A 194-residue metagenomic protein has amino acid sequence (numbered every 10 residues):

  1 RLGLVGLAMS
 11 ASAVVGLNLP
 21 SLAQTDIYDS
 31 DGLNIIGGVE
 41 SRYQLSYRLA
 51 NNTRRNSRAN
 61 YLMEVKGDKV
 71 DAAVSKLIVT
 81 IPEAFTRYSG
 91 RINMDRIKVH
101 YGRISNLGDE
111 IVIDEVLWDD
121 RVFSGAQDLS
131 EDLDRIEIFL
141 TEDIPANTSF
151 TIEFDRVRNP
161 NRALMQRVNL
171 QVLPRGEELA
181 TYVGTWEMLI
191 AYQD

Functional and structural regions predicted by a protein language model:
R1-L7: Bacterial N-terminal signal peptides that target proteins for export
A11-P20: C-terminal segment of classical bacterial N-terminal signal peptides
L22-D128, P160, L164-R167: N-terminal secretory signal peptides
E64-K66, T80, E137-F139, E153 (+1 more regions): Generic structural detector for well-ordered beta-strands
K66-D68, P82, T141, D155-V157 (+1 more regions): Solvent-exposed residues in well-ordered beta-strands and their adjoining turns, especially edge/terminal strands
S130-I138: Strand-loop-strand motifs at the edges of beta-sheets in extracellular beta-sandwich domains
E137-N161: Low-complexity, intrinsically disordered segments enriched in Ser/Thr together with acidic residues
R156-D194: Helix-rich interaction surfaces within compact, conserved domain-sized segments that mediate assembly or partner
